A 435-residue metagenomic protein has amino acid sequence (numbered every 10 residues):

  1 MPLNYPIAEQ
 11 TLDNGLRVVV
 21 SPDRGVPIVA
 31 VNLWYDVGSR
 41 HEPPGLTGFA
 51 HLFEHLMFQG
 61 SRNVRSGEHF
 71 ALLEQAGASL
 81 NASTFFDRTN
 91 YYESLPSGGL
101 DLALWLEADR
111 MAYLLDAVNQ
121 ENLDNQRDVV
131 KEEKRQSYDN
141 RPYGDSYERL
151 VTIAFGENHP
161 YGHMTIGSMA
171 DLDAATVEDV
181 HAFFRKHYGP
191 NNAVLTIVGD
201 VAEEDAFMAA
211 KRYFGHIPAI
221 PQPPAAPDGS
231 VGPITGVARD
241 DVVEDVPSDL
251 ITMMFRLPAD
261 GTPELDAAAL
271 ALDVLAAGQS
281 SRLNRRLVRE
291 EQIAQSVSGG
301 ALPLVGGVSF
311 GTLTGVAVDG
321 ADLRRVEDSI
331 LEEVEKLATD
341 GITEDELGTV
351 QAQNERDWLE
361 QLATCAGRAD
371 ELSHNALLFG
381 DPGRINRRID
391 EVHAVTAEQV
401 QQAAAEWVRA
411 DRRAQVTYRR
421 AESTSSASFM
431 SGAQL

Functional and structural regions predicted by a protein language model:
M1-S39, N63-G99, S137-N192, H216-T262 (+6 more regions): Non-catalytic beta-strand/loop surface segments
G38-L46: Short pre-active-site segment immediately N-terminal to the catalytic Zn-binding motif
G48-S61: Active-site SXXK
Q59-N63, A112-E121, I342-T343: Short, polar/flexible loop-turn hinges at active-site or ligand-entry regions and domain interfaces
W105-R110, M208-F214, V326-E332: Short amphipathic alpha-helices in soluble, non-transmembrane regions that often serve as interface/regulatory elements
